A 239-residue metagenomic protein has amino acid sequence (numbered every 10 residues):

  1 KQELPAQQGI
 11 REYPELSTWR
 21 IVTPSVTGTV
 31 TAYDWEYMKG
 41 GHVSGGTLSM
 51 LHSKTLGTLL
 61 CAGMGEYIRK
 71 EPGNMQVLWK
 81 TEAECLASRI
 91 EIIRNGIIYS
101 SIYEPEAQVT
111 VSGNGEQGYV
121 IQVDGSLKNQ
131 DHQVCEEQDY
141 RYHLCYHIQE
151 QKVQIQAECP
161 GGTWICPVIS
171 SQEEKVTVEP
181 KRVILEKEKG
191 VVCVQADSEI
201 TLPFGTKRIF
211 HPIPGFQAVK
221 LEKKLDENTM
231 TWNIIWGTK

Functional and structural regions predicted by a protein language model:
K1-P203, I209: Extended polysaccharide-engagement surfaces of secreted carbohydrate-active enzymes
P167-S170, Q195-K239: Beta-strand-rich recognition/accessory modules
